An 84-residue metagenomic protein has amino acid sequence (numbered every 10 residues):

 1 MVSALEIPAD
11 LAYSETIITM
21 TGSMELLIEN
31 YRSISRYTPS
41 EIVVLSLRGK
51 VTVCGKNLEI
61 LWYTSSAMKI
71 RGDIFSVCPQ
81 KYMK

Functional and structural regions predicted by a protein language model:
M1-R36, E41, L45-K84: Mature-chain termini and adjacent capping regions
